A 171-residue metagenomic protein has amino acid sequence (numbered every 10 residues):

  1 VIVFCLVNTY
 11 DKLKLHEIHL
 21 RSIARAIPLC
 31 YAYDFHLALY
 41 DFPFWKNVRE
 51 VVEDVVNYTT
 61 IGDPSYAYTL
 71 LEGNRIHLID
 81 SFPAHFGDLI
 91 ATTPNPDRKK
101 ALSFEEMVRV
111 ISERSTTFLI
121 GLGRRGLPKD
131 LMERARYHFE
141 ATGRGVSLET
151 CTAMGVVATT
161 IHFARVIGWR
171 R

Functional and structural regions predicted by a protein language model:
V1-N95, H162-F163, W169: RNA substrate-binding interface of SAM-dependent RNA methyltransferases
V7, K12-K14, T116, D130 (+1 more regions): Residue-level signal for well-ordered alpha-helical segments
K14-L15, N47-V48, K99-K100, L127 (+1 more regions): Secondary-structure boundary/capping motif
H19-R25, F104-V108, M154: Well-ordered, non-membrane alpha-helical segments in soluble/globular domains
D34, F86-G87, R114, R134-R136: Short, well-ordered alpha-helix to beta-strand connector turns
R49-E53, S103-F104, T152: Short secondary-structure transition/capping segments
T93-L131: Long, charge-patterned amphipathic alpha-helical coiled-coil/hairpin "stalk" segments used as oligomerization
L127-R171: Structured adenosyl-cofactor binding patch, chiefly the S-adenosyl-L-methionine
